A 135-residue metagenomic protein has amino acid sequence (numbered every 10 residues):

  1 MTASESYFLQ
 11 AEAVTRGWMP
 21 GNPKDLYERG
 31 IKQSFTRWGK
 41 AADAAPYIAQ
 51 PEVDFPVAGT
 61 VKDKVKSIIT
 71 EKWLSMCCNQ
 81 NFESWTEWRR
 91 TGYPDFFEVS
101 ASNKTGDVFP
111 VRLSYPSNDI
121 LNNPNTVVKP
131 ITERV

Functional and structural regions predicted by a protein language model:
M1-V135: Acidic/polar-rich alpha-helix caps and helix-coil junctions
